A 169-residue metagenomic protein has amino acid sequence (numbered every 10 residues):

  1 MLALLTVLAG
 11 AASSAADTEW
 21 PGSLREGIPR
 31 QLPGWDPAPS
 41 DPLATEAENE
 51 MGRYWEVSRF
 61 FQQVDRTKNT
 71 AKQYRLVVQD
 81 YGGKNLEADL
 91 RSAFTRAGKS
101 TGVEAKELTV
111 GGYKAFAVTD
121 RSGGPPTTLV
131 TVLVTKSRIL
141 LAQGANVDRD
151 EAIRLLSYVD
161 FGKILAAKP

Functional and structural regions predicted by a protein language model:
M1-A9: Bacterial N-terminal signal peptides
A16-T18, G98-P169: A short, solvent-exposed beta-edge/loop patch
T18-P126: Short, solvent-exposed recognition patches
